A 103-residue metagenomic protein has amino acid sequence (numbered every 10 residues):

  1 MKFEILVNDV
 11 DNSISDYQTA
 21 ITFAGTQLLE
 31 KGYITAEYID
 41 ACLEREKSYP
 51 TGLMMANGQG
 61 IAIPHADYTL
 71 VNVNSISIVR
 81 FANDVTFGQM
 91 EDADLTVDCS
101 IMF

Functional and structural regions predicted by a protein language model:
M1-F103: Cytosolic covalent-transfer regions centered on His/Cys nucleophiles that carry phosphoryl or persulfide groups
